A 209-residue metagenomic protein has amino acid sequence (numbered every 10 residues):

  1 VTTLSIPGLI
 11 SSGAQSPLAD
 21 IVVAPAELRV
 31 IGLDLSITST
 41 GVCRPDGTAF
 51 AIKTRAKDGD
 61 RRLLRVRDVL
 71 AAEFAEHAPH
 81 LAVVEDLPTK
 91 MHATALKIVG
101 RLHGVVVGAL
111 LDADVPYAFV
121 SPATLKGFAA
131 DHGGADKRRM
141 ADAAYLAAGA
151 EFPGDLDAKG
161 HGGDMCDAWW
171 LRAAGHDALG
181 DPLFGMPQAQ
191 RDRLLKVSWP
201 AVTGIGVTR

Functional and structural regions predicted by a protein language model:
V1-R209: Phosphate- and other anionic-substrate recognition elements at nucleic-acid/protein interfaces
